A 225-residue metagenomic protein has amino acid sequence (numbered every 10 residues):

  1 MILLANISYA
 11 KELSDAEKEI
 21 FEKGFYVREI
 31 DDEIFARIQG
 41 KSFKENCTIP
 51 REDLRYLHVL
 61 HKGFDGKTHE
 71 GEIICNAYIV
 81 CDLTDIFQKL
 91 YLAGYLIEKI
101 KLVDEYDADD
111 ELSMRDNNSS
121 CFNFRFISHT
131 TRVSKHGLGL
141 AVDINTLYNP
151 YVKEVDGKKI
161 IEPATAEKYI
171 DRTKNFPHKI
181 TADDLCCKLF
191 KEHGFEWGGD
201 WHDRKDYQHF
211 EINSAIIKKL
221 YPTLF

Functional and structural regions predicted by a protein language model:
M1-L3: Bacterial N-terminal signal peptides
A10-K67: N-terminal module-boundary/linker segments of secreted carbohydrate-active enzymes
I49-L54, R115-N117, K135-G137, D203: A generic structural signal for short, non-catalytic loop/turn and secondary-structure boundary residues
I49-M114: Active-site acidic/histidine clusters and adjacent loop/turn architecture that either coordinate catalytic ions
G71-I74, Y78, R132, K174 (+1 more regions): Conserved aromatic-histidine-acidic binding/catalytic patches
I97-E98, L112-L147: Mid-length scaffold segments of soluble, non-membrane domains
I127-H129, G139-F225: Catalytic cores and adjacent binding grooves of peptidoglycan-active enzymes
